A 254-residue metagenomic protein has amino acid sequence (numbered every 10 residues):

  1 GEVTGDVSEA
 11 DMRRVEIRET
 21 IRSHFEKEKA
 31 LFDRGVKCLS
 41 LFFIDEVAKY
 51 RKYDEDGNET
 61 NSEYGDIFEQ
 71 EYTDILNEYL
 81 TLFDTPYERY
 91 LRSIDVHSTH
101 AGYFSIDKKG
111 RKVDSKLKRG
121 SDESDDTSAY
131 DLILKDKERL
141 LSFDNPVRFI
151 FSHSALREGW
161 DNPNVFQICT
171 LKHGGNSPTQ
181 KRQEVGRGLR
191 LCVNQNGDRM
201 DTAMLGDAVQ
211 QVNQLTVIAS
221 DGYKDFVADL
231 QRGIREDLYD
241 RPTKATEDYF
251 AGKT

Functional and structural regions predicted by a protein language model:
G1-I150, E158, G175-N176: Conserved C-terminal RecA-like helicase domain
H24, W160, A208, G252-T254: Tryptophan-centered motif/residue detector
E28, A48-R51, E71-Y79, P163 (+4 more regions): A generic secondary-structure signal for well-formed alpha-helical elements
D33-C38, L82-Y90, G197-V209, E236 (+1 more regions): Short, glycine/acidic-rich hinge or "gate" loops at secondary-structure transitions that mediate conformational
D54-E63, F166-K172, E184-G188, L230-E236: Short secondary-structure boundary/capping segments
K116-D225: Conserved RecA-like P-loop NTPase helicase motor core
Q211, T216-T254: Long, largely alpha-helical accessory region at the distal end of helicase-like NTP-driven motors
